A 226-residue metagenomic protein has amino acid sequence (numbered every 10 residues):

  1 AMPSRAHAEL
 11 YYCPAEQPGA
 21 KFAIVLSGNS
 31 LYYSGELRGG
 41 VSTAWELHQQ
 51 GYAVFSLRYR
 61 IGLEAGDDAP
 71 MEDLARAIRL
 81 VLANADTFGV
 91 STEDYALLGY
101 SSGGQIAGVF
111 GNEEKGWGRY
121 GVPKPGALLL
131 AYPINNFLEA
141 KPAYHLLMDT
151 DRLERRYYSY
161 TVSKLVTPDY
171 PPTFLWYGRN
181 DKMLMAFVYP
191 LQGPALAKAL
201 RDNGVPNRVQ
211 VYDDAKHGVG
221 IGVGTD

Functional and structural regions predicted by a protein language model:
A1-K21, G66-D67, E139: N-terminal cap/lid segment of alpha/beta-hydrolase-fold proteins
A20-N29: Short beta-strand element of the alpha/beta-hydrolase
F22, H48-R58, A96, A127: A fold-wide structural signal in alpha/beta-hydrolase
N29, A53, R58-G62, I134 (+1 more regions): Short beta-to-alpha linker loops that shape the active-site pocket of alpha/beta-hydrolase fold enzymes
G35-G40, F55-T92, V223: Catalytic nucleophile-loop/oxyanion-hole region of alpha/beta-hydrolase and closely related hydrolase-like folds
R76-L146, L153-Y158: Primarily recognizes the serine-hydrolase "nucleophile elbow" in alpha/beta-hydrolase and SGNH/GDSL folds
Y120-A127, P133-A140, E154-P194, K198: The feature captures the conserved acid-bearing segment of alpha/beta-hydrolase catalytic domains
P194-A197, R201-D226: C-terminal catalytic histidine-bearing segment of alpha/beta-hydrolase fold enzymes
